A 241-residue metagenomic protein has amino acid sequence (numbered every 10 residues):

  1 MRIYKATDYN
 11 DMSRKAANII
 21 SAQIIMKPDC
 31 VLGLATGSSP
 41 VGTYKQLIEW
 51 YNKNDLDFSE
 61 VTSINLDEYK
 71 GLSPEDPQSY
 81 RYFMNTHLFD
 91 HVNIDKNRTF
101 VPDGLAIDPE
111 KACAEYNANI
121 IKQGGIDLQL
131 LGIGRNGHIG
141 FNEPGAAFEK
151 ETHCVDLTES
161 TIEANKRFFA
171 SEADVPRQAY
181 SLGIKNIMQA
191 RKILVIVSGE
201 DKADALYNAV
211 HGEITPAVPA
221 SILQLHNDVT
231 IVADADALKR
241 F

Functional and structural regions predicted by a protein language model:
M1-L32, A237: N-terminal glycine-/serine-/threonine-rich phosphate-binding loop
M26-N52: Glycine-rich N-terminal segment of FAD-binding domains in flavoprotein oxidoreductases, spanning the beta-loop-helix
G33-G37, N65, P102-D103, L130-I133 (+2 more regions): Short beta-strand segments
Q46-D57, Y80, P144-H153, G212-I214: A glycine- and small-aliphatic-rich helix-loop capping segment at beta-alpha/alpha-beta transitions that lines
L56-Q129: Ligand-binding beta-strand-loop-alpha-helix segment within the catalytic cores of soluble metabolic enzymes
G124-K150: Glycine-rich phosphate-binding loop
G140-I184: Class I SAM-dependent methyltransferase SAM-binding "motif I" and its flanking Rossmann-like core
L182-K185, Q189-F241: ATP/nucleoside-binding phosphotransfer catalytic cores, i.e., glycine-rich phosphate-binding loops
